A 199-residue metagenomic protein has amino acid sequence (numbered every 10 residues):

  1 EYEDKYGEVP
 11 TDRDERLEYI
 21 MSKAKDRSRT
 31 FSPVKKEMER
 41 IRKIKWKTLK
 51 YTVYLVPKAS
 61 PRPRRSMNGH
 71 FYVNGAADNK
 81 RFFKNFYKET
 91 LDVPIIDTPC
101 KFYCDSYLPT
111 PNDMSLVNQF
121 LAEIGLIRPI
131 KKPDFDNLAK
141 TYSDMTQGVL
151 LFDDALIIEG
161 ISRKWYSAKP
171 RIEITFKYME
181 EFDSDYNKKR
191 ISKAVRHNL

Functional and structural regions predicted by a protein language model:
E1-L199: Acidic, proline/glycine-enriched N-terminal capping motif
